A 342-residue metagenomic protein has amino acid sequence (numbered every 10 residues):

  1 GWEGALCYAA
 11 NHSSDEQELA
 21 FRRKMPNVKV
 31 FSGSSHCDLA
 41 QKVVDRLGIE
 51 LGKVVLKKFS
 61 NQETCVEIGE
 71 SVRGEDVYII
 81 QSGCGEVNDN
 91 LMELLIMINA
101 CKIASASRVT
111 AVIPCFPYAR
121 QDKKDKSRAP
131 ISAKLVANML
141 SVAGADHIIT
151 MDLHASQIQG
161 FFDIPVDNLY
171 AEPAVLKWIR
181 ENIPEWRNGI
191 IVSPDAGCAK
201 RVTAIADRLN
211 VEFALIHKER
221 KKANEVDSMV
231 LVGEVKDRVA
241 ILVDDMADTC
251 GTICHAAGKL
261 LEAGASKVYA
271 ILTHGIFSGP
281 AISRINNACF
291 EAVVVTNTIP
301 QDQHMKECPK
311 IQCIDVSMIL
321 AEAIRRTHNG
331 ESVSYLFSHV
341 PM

Functional and structural regions predicted by a protein language model:
G1-M342: PRPP-associated nucleotide enzymes
